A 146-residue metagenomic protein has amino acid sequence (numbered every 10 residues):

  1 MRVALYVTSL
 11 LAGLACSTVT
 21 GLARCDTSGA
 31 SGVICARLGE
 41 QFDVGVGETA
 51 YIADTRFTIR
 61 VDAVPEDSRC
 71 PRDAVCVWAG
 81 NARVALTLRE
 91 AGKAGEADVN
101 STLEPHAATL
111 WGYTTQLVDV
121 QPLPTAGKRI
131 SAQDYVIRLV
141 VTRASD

Functional and structural regions predicted by a protein language model:
M1-T18: Sec-dependent bacterial lipoprotein signal peptides
V19-D146: Surface-exposed, beta-sheet-biased, low-hydrophobicity segments with strongly acidic/polar composition
